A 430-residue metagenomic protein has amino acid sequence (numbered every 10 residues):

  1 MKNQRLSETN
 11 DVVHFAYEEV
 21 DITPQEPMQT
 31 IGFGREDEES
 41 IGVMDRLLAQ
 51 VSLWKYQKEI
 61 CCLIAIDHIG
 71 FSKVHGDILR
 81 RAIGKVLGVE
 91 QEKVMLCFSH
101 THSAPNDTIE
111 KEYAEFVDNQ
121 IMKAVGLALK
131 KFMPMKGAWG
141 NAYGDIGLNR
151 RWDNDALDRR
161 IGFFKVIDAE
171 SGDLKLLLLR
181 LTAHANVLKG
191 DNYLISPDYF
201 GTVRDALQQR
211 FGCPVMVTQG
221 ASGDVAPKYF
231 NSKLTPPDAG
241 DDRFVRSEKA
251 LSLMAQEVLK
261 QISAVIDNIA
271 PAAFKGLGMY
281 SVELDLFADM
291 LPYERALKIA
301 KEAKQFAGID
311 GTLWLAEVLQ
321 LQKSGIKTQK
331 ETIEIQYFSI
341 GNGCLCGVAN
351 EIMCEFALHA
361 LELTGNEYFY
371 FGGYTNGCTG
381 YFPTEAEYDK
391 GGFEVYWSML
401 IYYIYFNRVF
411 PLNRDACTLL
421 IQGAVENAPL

Functional and structural regions predicted by a protein language model:
M1-F98, P105-L253, L259, I266 (+1 more regions): Conserved beta-alpha junction segments in alpha/beta enzyme cores
